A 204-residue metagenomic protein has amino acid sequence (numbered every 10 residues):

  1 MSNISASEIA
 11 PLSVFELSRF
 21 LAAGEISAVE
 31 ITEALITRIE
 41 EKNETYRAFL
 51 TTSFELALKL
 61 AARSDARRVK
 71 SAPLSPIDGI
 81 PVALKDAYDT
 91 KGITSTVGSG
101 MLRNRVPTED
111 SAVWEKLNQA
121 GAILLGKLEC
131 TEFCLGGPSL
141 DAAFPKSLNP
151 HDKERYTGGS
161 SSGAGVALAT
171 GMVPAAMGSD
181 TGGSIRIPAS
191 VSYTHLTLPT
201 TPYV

Functional and structural regions predicted by a protein language model:
M1-K59, P202: An N-terminal boundary/leader segment
A6-L17, A61-V69, M177-I187: Short charge-dense sequence patches
A22, T32, I39, A61 (+3 more regions): Generic helix-packing signal
E25, E40-M101: N-terminal, positively charged, Ser/Thr/Ala/Gly-biased leader segments that form transit/presequence-like amphipathic
V29-E33, L58-A61, P81, W114 (+1 more regions): Hydrophobic face of alpha-helices
R38, K42, L60, S64 (+3 more regions): Short alpha-helical functional segments enriched in proximate histidine and acidic residues
I77-L196: Short glycine/serine-rich loop/turn segments
H195, T201-V204: Single conserved hydrophobic/aromatic residue that forms the stacking wall/gate of nucleotide- or nucleobase-binding
